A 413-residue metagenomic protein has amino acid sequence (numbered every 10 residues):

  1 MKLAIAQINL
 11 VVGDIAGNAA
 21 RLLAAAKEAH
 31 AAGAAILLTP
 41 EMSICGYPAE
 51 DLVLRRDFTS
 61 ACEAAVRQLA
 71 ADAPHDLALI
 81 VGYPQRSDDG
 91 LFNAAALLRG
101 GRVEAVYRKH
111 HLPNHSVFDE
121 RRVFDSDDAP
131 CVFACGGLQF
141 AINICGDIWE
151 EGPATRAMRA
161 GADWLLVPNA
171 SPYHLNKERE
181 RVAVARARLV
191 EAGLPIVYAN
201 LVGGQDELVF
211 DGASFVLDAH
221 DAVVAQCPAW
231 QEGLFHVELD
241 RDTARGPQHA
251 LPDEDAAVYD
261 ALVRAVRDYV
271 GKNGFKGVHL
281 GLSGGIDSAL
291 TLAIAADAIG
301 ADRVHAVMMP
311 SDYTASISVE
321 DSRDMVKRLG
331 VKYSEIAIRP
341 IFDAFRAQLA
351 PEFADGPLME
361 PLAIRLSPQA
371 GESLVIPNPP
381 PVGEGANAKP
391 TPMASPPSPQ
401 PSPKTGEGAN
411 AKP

Functional and structural regions predicted by a protein language model:
M1-G281, L292-R303, M308, R328-Y333: Enzyme catalytic cores with a strong preference for nitrogen-chemistry domains
P40, P195, P310, A337 (+2 more regions): Proline-centered helix-kink/hinge sites
A95, A347-P351, P380: Glycine-rich adenosyl-binding loop in Rossmann-like folds that engage adenosine-containing cofactors
A229-E238, R303-V304, M308, T314-R365 (+1 more regions): A conserved beta-strand->alpha-helix junction
K276-S288, R339-F342: A glycine-rich phosphate-binding loop feature that marks nucleotide/adenosyl-phosphate handling sites
S288-T291, A315-I317: Short glycine/serine/threonine-rich phosphate/pyrophosphate-binding segments that cradle anionic phosphate groups
A363-P413: Intrinsic disorder/low-complexity segments
